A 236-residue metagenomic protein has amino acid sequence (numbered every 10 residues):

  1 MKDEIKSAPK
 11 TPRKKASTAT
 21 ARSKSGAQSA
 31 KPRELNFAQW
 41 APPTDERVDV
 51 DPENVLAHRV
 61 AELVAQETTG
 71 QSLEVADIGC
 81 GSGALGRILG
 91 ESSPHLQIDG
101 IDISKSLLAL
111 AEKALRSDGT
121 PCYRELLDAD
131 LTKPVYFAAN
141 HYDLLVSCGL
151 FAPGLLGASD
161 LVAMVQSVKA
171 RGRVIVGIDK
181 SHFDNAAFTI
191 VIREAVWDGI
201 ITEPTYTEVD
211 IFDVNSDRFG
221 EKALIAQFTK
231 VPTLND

Functional and structural regions predicted by a protein language model:
M1-P43: N-terminal, positively charged/glycine-rich alpha-helical extensions of SAM-dependent methyltransferases
D45-A61: Conserved SAM-binding loop and adjacent beta-strand
A76, S82-P134: Class I SAM-dependent methyltransferase SAM/SAH-binding core
V135-L145: A short acidic, Gly/Pro-enriched loop at the edge of an enzyme's catalytic core that lines a small-molecule cofactor
D143-G157: A short SAM/SAH-binding and catalytic strip from SAM-dependent methyltransferases
S159-A170: A short glycine-rich, Lys/Arg-flanked "PGG" loop and its adjoining helix->strand segment in the class I
R171-D179: Conserved beta-strand signature within the Rossmann-like core of class I S-adenosyl-L-methionine
I200-D236: Class I S-adenosyl-L-methionine
